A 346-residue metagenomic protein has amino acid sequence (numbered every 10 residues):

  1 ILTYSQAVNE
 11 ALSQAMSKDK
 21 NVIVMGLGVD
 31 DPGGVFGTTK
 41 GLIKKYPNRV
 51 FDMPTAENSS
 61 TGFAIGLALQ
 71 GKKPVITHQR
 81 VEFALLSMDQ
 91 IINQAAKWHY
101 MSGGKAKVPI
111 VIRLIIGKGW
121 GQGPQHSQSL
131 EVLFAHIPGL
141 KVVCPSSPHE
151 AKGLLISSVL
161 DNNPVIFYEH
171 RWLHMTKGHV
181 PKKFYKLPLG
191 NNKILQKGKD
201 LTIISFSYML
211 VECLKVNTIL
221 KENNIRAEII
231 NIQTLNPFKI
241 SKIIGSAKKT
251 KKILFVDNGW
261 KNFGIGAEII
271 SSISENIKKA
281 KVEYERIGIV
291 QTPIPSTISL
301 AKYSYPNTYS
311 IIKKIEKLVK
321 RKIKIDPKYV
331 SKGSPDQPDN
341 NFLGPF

Functional and structural regions predicted by a protein language model:
I1-P164, Y168, W172, Y329-F346: Thiamine diphosphate
V29, V35-K44, E57-S60, K105-V108 (+2 more regions): Thiamine diphosphate
